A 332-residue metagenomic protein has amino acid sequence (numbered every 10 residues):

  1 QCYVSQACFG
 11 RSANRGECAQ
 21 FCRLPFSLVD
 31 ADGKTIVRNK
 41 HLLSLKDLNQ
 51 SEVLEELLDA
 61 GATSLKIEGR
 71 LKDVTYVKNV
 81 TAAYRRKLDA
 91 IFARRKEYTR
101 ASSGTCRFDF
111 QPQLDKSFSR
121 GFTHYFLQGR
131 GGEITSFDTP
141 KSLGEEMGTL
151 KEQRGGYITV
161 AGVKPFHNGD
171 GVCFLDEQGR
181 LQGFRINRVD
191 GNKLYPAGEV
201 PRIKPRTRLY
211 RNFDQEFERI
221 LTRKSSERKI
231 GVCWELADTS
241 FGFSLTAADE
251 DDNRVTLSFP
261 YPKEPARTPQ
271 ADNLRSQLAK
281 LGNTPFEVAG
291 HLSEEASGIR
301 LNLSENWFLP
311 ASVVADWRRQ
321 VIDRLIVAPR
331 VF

Functional and structural regions predicted by a protein language model:
Q1-F332: Surface-exposed amphipathic alpha-helical tracts and adjacent flexible/coil segments at the periphery of soluble enzymes
